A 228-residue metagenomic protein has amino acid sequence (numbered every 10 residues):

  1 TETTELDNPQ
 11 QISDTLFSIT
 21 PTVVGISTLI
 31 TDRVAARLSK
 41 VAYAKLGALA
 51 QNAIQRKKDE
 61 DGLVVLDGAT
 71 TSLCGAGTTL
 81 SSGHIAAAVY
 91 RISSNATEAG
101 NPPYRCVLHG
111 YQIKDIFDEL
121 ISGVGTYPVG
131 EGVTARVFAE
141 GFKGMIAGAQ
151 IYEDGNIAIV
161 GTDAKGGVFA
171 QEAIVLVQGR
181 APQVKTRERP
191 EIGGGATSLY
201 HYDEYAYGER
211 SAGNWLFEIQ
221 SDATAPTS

Functional and structural regions predicted by a protein language model:
T1, L38-S39, D115-D118, G208-R210: Short helix/loop capping segments that flank catalytic or ligand/cofactor-binding pockets
T1-V24: Assembly/oligomerization interface modules of large self-assembling protein complexes
T15, I19, E119-S228: Sequence/fold signature of self-assembling virion shell proteins
I19-A36: Extended, low-charge hydrophobic alpha-helical regions
G25, P103, A196-S198: Broad gene-expression machinery/nucleic-acid interaction feature
T31-A99, L216-S228: Alpha-helical scaffold segments that mediate packing/assembly in large oligomeric complexes
D32, L108-G110, D203: Short, structured patches in soluble enzyme cores that scaffold and shape functional sites
D67-F142: Extended, solvent-exposed, turn-rich assembly/linker loops in the middle of proteins
